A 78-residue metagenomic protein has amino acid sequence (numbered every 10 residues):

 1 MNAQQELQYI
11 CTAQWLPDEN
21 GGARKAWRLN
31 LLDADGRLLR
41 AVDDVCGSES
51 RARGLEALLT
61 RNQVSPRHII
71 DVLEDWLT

Functional and structural regions predicted by a protein language model:
M1-R28, L58: Short N-terminal "domain-start" leader segments that mark the transition from disordered tails or signal peptides into
A3, N62-T78: Short, mixed-charge low-complexity intrinsically disordered segments
N30-A34: A generic structural motif
G36-R51, L59-T60: A short, exposed loop/beta-hairpin motif centered on an aromatic-Gly-Thr core
